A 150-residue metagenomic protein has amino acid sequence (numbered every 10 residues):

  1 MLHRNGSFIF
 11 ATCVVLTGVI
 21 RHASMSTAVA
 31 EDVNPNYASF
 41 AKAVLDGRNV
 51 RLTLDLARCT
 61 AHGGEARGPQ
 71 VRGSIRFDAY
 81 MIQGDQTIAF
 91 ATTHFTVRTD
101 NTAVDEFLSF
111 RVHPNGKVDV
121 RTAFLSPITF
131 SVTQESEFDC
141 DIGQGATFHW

Functional and structural regions predicted by a protein language model:
M1-T12: Bacterial N-terminal signal peptides that target proteins for export
L16, H62, G143-Q144: General secretory precursor processing signal
L16-S26: C-terminal segment of classical bacterial N-terminal signal peptides
V19, E65-G68, A146: Secreted/processed peptides and extracellular or luminal domains of membrane proteins
A28-R98, F130: N-terminal secretory signal peptides
A91-W150: Acidic, glycine-rich flexible loop segments
